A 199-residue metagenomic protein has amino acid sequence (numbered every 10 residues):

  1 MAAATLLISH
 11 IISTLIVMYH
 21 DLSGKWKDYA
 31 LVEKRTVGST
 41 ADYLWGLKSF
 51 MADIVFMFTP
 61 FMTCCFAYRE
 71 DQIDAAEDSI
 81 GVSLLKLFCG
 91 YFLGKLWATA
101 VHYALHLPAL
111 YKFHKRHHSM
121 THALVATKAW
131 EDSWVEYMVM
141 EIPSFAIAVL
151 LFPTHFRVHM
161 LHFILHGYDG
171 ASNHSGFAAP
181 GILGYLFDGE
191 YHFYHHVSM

Functional and structural regions predicted by a protein language model:
M1-V149: Non-catalytic, topology-defining segments of multipass membrane proteins
A3, K86-L87, V158-H166: Hydrophobic core segments of alpha-helical transmembrane domains in multi-pass membrane proteins
D21, F152-P153, F177: Short helix-capping/hinge motifs at transmembrane helix termini and TM-loop junctions
L105, D169, F177: Short active-site segment of divalent metal-dependent hydrolases/proteases that encodes the spacing between
Y111-K112, S119-W134, N173-M199: Membrane-proximal soluble regions of multi-pass membrane proteins
L150-H159: Transmembrane helix interruption/hinge and helix-loop junction motifs
H166-S172: Aromatic-anchored segments of alpha-helical transmembrane domains
